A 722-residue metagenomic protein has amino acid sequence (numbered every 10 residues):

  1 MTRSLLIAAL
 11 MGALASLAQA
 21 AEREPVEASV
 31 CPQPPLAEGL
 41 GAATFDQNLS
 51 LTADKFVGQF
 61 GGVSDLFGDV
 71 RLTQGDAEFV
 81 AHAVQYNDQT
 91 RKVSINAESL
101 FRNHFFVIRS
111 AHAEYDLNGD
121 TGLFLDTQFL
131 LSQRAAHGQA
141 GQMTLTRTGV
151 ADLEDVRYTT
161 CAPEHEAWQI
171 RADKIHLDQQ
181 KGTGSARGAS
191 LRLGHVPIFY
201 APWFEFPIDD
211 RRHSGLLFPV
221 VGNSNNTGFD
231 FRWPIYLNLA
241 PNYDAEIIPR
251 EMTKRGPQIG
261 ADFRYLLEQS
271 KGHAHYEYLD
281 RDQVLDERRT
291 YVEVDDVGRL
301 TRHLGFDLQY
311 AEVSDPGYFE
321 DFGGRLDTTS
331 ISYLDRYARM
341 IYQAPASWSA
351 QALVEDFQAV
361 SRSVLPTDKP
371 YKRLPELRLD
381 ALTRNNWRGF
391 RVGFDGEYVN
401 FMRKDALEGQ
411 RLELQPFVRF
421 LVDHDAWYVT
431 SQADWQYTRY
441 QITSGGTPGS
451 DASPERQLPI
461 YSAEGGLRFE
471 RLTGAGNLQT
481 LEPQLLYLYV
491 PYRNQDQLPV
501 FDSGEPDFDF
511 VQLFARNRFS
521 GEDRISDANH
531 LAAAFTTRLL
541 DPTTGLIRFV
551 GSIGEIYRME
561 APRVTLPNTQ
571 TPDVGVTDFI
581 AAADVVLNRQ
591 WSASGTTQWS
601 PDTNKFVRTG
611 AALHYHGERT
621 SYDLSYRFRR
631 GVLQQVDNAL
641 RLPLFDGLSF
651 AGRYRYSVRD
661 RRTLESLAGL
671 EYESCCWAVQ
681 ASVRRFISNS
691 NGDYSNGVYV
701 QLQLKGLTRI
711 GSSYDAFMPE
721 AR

Functional and structural regions predicted by a protein language model:
T2, E22, V63, D335 (+1 more regions): Short, intrinsically disordered low-complexity segments
T2-Q19: Gram-negative bacterial Sec-dependent N-terminal signal peptides
L10-M11, A15, T52-D54, A463: Short, Lys/Arg-rich amphipathic segments at extreme N-termini
Q19-G39, F45, G68, E164 (+5 more regions): N-terminal targeting/secretion presequences
R23-T159: Charged (often Lys/Glu-rich) extended helix/loop segments that serve as interaction or gating elements
T52, L100, F106-L123, F129-T159 (+2 more regions): Outer-membrane beta-barrel proteins and related beta-barrel translocases across Gram-negative bacteria
